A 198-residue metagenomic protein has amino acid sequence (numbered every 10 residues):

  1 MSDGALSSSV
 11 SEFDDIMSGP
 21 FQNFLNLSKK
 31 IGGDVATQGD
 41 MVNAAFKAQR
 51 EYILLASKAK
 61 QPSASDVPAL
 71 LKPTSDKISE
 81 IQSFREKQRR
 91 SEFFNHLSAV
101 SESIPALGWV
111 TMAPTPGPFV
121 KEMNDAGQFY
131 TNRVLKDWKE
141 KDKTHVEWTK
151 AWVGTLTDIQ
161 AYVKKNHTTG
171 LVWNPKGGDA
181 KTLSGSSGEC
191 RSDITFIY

Functional and structural regions predicted by a protein language model:
M1-S75: Generic N-terminal leader/targeting and pre-domain segments
T74-V172: Alpha-helical bundle protein-protein interaction modules that mediate dimerization/oligomerization and scaffolding
T169-G188: Intrinsically disordered, low-complexity regulatory segments enriched in Ser/Pro/Gln/Gly
D193-I194: Short acidic/polar N-terminal linker immediately downstream of export determinants
